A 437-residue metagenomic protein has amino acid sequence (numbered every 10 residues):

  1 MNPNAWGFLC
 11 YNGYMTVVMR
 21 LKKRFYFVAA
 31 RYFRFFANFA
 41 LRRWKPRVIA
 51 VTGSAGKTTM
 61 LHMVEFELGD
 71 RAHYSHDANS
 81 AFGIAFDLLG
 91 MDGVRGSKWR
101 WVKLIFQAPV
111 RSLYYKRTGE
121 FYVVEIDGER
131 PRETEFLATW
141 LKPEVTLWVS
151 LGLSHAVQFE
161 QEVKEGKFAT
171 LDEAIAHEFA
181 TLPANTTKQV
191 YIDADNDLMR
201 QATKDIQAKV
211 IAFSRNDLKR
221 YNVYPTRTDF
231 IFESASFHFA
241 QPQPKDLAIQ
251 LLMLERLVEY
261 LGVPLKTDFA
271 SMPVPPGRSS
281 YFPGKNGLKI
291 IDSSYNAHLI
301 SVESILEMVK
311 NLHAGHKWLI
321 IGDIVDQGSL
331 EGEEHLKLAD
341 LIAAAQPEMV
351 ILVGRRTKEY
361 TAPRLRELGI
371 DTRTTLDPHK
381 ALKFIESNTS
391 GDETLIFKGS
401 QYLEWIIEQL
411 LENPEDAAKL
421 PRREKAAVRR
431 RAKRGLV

Functional and structural regions predicted by a protein language model:
N2-F36, W44, G69-D70, I206 (+3 more regions): ATP-dependent carboxylate-amine ligase
F39-R43, G69-H177, A248: ATP-dependent carboxylate-amine ligase catalytic core
W44-P46, T118, A138-K289, A314-G315 (+3 more regions): Acidic, Mg2+-coordinating active-site environments of NTP-dependent enzymes
I49-V64: Glycine-rich phosphate-binding P-loop
A50-T52, E125, W148-S150, D193 (+2 more regions): Short beta-strand segments
D77-S80, S150-L153, R215-L218, T374-A381 (+1 more regions): Short, acidic/turn-prone active-site loops that include or flank metal/cofactor- and phosphate-binding residues
I126-D127, I192-D195, R215, V353-R355 (+1 more regions): Structural motif
D127-P131, N196-D197, N296-A297, P378-H379: Short beta->alpha connector loops
